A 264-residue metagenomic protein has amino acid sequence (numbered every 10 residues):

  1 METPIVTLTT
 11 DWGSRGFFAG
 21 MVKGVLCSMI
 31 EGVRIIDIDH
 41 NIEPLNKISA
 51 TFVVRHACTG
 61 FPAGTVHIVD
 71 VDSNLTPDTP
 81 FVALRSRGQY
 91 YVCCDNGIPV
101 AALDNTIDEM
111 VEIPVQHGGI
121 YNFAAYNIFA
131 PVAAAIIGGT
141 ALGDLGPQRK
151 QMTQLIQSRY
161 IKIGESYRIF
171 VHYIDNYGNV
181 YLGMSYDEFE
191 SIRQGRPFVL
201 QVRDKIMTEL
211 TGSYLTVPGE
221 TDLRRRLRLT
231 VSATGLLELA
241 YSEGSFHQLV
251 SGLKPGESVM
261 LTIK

Functional and structural regions predicted by a protein language model:
M1-D78: N-terminal glycine-/serine-/threonine-rich phosphate-binding loop
P4-T7, V33-I36, T65-I68, F81-A83 (+8 more regions): Structural motif
L8, W12, G24, L103 (+3 more regions): Short acidic/glycine-rich loops and adjacent helix/strand connectors that line catalytic pockets where negatively
T10-W12, I38-H40, D70-S73, S86-R87 (+8 more regions): Fold-independent oxyanion-binding glycine-rich loops and adjacent beta-strand/coil segments at enzyme active sites
F17, M21, I30, L45 (+6 more regions): Conserved active-site and cofactor/substrate-binding residues in soluble primary-metabolism enzymes
M29, R34, N46-S49, P62-G64 (+2 more regions): Active-site histidine-anchored catalytic micro-motif
G119-R193: Anionic-ligand-binding alpha/beta catalytic cores of soluble enzymes and soluble regulatory domains that recognize
Y181-L253: A conserved acidic, glycine/proline-rich C-terminal tail/linker
